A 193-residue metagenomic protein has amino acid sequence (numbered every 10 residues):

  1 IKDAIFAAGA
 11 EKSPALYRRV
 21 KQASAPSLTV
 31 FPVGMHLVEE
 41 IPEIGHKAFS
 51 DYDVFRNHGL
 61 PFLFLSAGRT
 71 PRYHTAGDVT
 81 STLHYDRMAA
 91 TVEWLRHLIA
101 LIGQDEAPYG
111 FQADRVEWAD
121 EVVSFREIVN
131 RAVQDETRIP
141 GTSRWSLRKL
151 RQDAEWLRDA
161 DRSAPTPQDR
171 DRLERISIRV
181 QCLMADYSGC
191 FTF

Functional and structural regions predicted by a protein language model:
I1-F64, H84-Y85: Metal-dependent peptidase/peptidase-like ectodomains
A10, L65-R69, A76-G77: Active-site-proximal beta-strand/loop segments in catalytic clefts of secreted hydrolases
R18, Q22, D53, A89 (+3 more regions): Solvent-exposed, polar/charged alpha-helical surfaces in well-ordered, non-transmembrane soluble domains, broadly
S24-L28, S66, I99-E106, D161: Sec/Tat-exported extracytoplasmic proteins
L65, Y85-H97, D135-S143: Repeat-unit-sized solenoid/scaffold elements
P71-E121, A185, C190-F193: His/Asp/Glu-rich mid-to-C-terminal helical/loop segments that flank catalytic regions of hydrolases
P108-M184: Acidic, Ser/Thr-rich low-complexity intrinsically disordered segments
